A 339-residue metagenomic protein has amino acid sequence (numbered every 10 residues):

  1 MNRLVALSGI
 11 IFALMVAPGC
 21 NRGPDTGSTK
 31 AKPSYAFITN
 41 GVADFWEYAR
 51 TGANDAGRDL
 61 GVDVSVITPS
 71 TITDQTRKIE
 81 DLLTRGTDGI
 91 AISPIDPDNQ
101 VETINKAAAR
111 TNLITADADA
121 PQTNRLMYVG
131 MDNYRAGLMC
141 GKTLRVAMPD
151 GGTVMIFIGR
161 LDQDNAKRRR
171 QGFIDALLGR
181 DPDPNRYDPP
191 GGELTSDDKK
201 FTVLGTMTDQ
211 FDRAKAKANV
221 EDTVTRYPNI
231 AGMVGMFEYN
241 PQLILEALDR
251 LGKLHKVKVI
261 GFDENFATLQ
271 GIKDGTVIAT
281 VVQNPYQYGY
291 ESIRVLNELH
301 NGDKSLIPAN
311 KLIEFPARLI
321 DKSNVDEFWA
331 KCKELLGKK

Functional and structural regions predicted by a protein language model:
M1-S8: Bacterial N-terminal signal peptides that target proteins for export
S8-A17: Bacterial N-terminal signal peptides
C20-K339: A residue-level marker of the well-folded mature domains of exported/periplasmic proteins
